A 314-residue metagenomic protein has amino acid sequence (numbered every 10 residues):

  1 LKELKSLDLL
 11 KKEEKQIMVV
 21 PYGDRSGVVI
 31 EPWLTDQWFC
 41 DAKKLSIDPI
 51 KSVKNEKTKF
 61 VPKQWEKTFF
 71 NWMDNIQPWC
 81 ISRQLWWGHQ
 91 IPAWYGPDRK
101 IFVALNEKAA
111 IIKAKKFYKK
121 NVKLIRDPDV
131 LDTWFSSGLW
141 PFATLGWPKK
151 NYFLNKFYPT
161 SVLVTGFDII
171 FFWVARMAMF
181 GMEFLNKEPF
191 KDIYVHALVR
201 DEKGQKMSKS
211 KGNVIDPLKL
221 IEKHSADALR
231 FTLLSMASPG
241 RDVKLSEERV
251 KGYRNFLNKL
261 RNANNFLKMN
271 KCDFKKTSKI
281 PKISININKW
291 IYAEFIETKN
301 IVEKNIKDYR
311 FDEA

Functional and structural regions predicted by a protein language model:
L1-D98, Q205, K211-F256, R261 (+2 more regions): Residue patterns forming the tRNA-binding/recognition surfaces of aminoacyl-tRNA synthetases and related DALR
L45, L154, F184, V243-L245 (+2 more regions): A generic membrane alpha-helix/interface feature
V61-P62, P159, P281, I285: Generic structural signal for alpha-helix starts
Q84-G88, P92-R241: Alpha-helical recognition segments enriched in aromatics with Gly/Pro capping that present substrate-recognition
H89, K187-I193, K268-K282: Short, glycine/acidic-rich hinge or "gate" loops at secondary-structure transitions that mediate conformational
F172, E188, K251, Y309-A314: Short, solvent-exposed positions on alpha-helices
